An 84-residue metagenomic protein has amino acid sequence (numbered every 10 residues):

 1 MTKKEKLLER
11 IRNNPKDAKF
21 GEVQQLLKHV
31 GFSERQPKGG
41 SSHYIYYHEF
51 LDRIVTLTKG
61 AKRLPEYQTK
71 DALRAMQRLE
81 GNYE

Functional and structural regions predicted by a protein language model:
M1-K28: A charge-rich, low-complexity, intrinsically flexible signal that marks solvent-exposed coils, linkers, repeats
K4-E5, Q24, H48, I54 (+1 more regions): Generic N-terminal initiation segments characterized by hydrophobic and/or small/turn-forming residues
K6, R10-I11, S41, R74-E80: Basic helix-extension-helix modules of the SAP/HeH family
Q24-K62: Basic/aromatic recognition patch in beta-strand/loop cores that engages polyanionic ligands
K59-E84: C-terminal structural segments of small proteins and small subunits
